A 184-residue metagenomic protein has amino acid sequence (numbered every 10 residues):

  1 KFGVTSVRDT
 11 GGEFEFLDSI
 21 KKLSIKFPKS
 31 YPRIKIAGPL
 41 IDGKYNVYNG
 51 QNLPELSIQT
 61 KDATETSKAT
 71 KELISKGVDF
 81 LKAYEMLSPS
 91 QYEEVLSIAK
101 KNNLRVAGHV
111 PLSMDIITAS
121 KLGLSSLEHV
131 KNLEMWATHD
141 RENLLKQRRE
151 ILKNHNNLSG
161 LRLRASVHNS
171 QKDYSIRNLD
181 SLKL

Functional and structural regions predicted by a protein language model:
K1-P111, D115-T118, L122-D173, L179-L184: Divalent-metal coordination cores built from histidine and acidic residues
